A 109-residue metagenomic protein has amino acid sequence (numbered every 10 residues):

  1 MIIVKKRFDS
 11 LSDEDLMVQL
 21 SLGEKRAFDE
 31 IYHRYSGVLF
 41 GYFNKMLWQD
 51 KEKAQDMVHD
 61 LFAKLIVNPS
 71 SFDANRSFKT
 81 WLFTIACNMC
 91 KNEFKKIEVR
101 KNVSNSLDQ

Functional and structural regions predicted by a protein language model:
M1-L11, D15, Q109: Intrinsic, short, N-terminal disordered tails of RNA polymerase sigma-factor systems
I3-K5, S21-E30, F40-D60: Short, charged helix-capping/linker segments at alpha-helix termini
E14-V18, R26, G41, V67 (+1 more regions): Positions in alpha-helical segments
L16, A27-F28, M57, F78 (+1 more regions): Hydrophobic side chains within well-formed alpha-helices
S21-L22, L47-Q49, H59-S77, K96-E98: Sigma70-family region 2
I31, Y35, L39, L61 (+1 more regions): Residue-level preference for hydrophobic side chains embedded in well-ordered alpha helices
S70-A74, T84-S104: Arg/Lys-rich amphipathic alpha helix in sigma70-family domain 2
